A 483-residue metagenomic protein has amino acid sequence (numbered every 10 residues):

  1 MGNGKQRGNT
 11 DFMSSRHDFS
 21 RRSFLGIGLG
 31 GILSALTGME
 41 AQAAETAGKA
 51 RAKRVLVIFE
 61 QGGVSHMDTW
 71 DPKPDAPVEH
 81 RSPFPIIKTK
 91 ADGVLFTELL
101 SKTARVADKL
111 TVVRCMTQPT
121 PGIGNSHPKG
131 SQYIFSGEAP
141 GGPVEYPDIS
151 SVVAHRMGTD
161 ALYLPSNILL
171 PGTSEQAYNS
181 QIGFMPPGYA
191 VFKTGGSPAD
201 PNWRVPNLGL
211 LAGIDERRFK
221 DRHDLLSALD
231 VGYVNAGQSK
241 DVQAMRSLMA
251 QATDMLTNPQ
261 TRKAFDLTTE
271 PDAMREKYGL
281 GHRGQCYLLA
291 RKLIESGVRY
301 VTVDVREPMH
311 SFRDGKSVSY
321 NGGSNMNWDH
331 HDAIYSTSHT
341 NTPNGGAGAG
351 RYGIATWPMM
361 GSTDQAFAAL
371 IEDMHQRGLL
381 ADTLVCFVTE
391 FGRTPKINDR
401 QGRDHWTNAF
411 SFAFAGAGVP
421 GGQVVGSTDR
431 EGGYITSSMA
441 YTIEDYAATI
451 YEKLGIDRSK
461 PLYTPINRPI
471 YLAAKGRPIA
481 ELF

Functional and structural regions predicted by a protein language model:
G2-F483: Ligand-binding pockets and gating/stacking loops
